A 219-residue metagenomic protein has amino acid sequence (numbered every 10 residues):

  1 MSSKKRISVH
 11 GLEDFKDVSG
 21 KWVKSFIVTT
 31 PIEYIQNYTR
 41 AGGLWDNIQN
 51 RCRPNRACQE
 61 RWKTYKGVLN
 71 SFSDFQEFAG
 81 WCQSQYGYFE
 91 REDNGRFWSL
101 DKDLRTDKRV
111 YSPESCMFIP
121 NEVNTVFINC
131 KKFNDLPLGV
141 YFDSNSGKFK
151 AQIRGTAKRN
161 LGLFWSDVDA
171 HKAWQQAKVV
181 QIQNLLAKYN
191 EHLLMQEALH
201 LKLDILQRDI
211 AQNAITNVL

Functional and structural regions predicted by a protein language model:
S2-N50, Q59-F72, Q76-A79: Short helix-coil boundary/hinge micro-motifs
G43-Q59, V140-R159: Short aromatic-glycine-(Arg/Gly/Cys) micro-motifs in beta-strand/loop hairpins
I48, A173-Q176, V180, A187-K188: Class I S-adenosyl-L-methionine
R61-K148, Q152: Short, cationic Gly/His-enriched loop motifs
K66-N70, A157-V168: A short, exposed loop/beta-hairpin motif centered on an aromatic-Gly-Thr core
F78, V140, A151, F164-K178: An aromatic-rich alpha-helical recognition segment common to small helix-rich domains
F149, I153-K158, S166, Q183-H192: Extended, well-structured beta-strand/loop surface patches that form recognition or cofactor-anchoring regions within
I182-L219: Extended, polar beta-sheet/loop recognition surfaces of beta-rich domains that mediate binding to diverse ligands
